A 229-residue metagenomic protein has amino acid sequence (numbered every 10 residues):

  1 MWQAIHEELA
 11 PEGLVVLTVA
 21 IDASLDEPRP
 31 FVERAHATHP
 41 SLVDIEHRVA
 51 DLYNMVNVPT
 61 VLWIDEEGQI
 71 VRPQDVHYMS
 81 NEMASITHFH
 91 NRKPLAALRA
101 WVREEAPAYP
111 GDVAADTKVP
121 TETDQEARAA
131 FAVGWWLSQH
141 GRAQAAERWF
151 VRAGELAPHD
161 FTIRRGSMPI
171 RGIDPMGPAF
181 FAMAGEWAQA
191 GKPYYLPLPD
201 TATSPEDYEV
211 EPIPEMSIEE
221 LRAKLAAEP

Functional and structural regions predicted by a protein language model:
M1-R34, I45-E46: Structural microenvironment flanking redox-active thiols in thiol-disulfide oxidoreductases
R29-V58, L62-I64: Short, internal strand/loop/helix patches that form the active-site neighborhood or redox-interaction surface
D65-R142, R171: Thiol-/selenol-based redox modules, centered on thioredoxin-like and closely related oxidoreductase domains
D124, A157-P158: Short coil turns that delineate tetratricopeptide repeat
F131, R164-S167: Alpha-solenoid helical repeat scaffolds
I170-L198, V210-E211, A227: Alpha-helical linker/edge segments of TPR/alpha-solenoid repeat scaffolds and analogous pre-/post-domain helices
